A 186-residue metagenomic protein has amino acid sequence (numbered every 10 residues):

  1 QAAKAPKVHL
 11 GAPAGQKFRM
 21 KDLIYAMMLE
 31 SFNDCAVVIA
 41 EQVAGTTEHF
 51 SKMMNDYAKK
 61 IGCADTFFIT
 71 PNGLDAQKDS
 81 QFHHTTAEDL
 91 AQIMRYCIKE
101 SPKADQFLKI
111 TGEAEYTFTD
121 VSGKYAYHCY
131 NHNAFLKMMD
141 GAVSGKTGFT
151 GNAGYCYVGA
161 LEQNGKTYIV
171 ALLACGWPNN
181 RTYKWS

Functional and structural regions predicted by a protein language model:
Q1-E88, I98-E100: Active-site-adjacent loops and short helices of periplasmic peptidoglycan-processing enzymes
C63-A64, Q81-S186: Domain-terminus/edge residues, biased toward the C-terminal soluble/receptor-binding domains of extracytoplasmic
